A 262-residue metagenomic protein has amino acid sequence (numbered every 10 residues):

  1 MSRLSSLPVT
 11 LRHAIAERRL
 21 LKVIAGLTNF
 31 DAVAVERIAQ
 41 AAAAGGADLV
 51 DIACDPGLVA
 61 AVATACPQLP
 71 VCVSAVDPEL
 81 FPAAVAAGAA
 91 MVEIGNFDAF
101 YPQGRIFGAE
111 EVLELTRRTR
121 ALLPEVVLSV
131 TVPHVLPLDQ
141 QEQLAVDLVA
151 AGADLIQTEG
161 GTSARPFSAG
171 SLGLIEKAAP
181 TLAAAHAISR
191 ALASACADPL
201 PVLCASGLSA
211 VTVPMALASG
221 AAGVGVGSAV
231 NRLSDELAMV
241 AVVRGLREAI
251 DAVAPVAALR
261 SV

Functional and structural regions predicted by a protein language model:
S2-C204, S209-V262: Alpha/beta enzyme core
